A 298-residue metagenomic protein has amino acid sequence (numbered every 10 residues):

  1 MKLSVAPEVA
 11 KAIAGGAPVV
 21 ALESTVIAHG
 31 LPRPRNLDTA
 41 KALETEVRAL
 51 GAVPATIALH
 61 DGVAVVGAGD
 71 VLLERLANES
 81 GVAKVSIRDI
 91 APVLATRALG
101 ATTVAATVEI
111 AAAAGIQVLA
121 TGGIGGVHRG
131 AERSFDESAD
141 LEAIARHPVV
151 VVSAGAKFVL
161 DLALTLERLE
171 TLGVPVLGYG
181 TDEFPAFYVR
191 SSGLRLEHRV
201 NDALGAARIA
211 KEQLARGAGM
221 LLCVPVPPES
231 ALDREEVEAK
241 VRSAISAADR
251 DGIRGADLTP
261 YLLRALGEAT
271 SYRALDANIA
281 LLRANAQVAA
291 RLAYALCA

Functional and structural regions predicted by a protein language model:
M1-L50, A113: N-terminal glycine-/serine-/threonine-rich phosphate-binding loop
K11-A14, V19-V20, A49, E109-A113 (+6 more regions): Solvent-exposed alpha-helices and their adjacent loops that cap or buttress functional pockets in soluble metabolic
V20-L22, P54-L59, G100, V118-G123 (+5 more regions): General beta-strand structural signal in soluble alpha/beta enzymes
S24, H29, L37-P92, A215-E229: Glycine-rich nucleotide/cofactor/substrate-binding loop typically near the N-terminus or early in the first domain
T103-V104, E132-A145, V149-E170, N201-R208: Active-site glycine-rich loop that binds ribose-phosphate moieties when present
D161-S192, L214: Glycine-rich, Lys/Arg-enriched anion-binding loops that position phosphate/diphosphate groups for phosphoryl
Y188-L214: Anionic-ligand binding region
R216-A284: A C-terminal functional module that forms or caps the active site or interfaces directly with catalytic machinery
